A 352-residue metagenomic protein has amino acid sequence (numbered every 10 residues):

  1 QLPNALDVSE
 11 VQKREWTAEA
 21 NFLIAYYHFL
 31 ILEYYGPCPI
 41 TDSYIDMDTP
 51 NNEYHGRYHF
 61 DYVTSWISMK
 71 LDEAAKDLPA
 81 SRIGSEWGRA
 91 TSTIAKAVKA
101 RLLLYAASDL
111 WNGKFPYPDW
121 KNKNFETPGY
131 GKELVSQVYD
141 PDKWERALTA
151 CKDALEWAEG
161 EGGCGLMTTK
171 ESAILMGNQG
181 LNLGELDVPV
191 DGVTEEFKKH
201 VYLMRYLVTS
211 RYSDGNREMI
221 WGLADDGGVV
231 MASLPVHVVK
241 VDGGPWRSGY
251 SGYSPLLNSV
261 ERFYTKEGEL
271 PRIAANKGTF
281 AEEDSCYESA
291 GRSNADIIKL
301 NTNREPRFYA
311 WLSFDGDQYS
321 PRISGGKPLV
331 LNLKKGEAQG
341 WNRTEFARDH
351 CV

Functional and structural regions predicted by a protein language model:
Q1-Y35, P50-W87, S92, F314 (+4 more regions): Conserved, well-structured interaction surfaces
T17, T64, S68-L71, K96 (+3 more regions): Extracytoplasmic/secreted envelope proteins and their assembly/folding machinery, especially bacterial periplasmic
N21, K96-L102: TPR/Sel1-like alpha-solenoid repeat signature
L32-E33, P37-P39, R82, L102-K114: Short coil/turn linking the two alpha-helices of tandem helical-hairpin repeats
L32-I40, E159-L166: Proline-centered turn/helix-capping motifs that create local helix->coil transitions or kinks
E33, P39-T41, W66, K96 (+2 more regions): Structural recognition of the beta-strand scaffold that forms the well-ordered cores of secreted hydrolase catalytic
S43-P50: Short linear capping/connector segments at secondary-structure termini
T93, Y105-R343: An aromatic- and glycine-enriched ligand-binding surface/loop that stacks and positions planar moieties
